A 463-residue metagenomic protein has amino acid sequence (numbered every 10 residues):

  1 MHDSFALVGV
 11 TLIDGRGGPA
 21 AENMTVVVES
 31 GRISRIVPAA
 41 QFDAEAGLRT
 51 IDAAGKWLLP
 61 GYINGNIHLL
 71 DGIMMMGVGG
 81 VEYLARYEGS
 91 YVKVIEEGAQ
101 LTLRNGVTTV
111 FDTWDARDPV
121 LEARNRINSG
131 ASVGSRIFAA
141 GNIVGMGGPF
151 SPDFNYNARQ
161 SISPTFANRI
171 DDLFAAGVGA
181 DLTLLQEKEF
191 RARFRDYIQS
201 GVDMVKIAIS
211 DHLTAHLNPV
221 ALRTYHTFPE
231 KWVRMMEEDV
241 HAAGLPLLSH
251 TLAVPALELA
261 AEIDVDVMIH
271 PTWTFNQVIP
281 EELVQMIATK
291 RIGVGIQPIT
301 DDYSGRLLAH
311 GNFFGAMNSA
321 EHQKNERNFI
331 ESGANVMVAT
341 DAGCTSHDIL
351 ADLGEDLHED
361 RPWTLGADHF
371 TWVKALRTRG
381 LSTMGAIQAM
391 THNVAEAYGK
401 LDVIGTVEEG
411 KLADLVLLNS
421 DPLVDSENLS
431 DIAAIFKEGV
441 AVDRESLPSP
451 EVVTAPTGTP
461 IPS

Functional and structural regions predicted by a protein language model:
M1-D3, L12, R16-L59: Histidine-rich, glycine-flanked metal-binding segment
W57-R126, G147-S151, I263: Metal-associated gating/positioning segment near the N- to mid-region
I73-M76, S151, H216-L217, A256-V265 (+6 more regions): Histidine/acidic-residue-rich catalytic or RNA/ligand-binding cores of hydrolases and nuclease-related proteins
G80-K93, Y156-N157, I162-R191, P246-T251: Active-site mouth loops of central-metabolism enzymes
I95-V120, G134-I143, V202-H216, L245-P246 (+3 more regions): Divalent metal-dependent hydrolysis catalytic cores, especially in the metallo-beta-lactamase
G130-I143, R223-L245, I287-I296: Alpha-helix-loop-beta-strand connector modules within alpha/beta enzyme cores
A242, Q323-D421: His/Asp/Glu-enriched, well-ordered alpha-helical/loop segment that forms or immediately abuts the divalent-metal
E409-A455: C-terminal cap of metal-dependent C-N hydrolases
